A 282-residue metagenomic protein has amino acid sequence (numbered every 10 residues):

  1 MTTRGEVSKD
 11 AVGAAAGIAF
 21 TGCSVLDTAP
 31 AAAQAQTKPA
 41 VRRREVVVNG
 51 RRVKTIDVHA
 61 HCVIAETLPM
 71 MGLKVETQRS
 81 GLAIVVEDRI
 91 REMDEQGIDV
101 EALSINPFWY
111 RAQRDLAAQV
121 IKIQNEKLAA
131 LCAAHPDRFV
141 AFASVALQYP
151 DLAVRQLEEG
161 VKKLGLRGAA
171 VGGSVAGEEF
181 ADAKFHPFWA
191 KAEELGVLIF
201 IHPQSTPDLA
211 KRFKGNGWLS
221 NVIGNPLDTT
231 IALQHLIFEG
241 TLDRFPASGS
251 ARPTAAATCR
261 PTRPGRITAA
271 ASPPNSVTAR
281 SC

Functional and structural regions predicted by a protein language model:
T2-C282: Helix-coil boundary/capping segments in enzymes
